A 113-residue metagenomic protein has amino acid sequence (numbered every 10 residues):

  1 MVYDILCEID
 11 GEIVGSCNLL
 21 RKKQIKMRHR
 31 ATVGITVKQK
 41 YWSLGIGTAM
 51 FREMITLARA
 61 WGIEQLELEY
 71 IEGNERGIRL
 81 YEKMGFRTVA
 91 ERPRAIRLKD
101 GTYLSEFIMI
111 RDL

Functional and structural regions predicted by a protein language model:
M1-K40, F51-R52, D112-L113: Acetyl-CoA-dependent GNAT
G47, F51, N74-G77, R94-K99: Short glycine/proline-centered loop/turn elements that form peptide/ligand docking sites
A49, E53, L57, R79-K83: Structural preference for long, well-ordered alpha-helical segments within the folded cores of structured domains
F51, A58-E69: Conserved GNAT acetyl-CoA-binding A-motif
E67-Y70, E82, R87-T102: Conserved catalytic-core motifs of GNAT/GCN5-like acyltransferases
Y103-L113: Terminal substrate-recognition subdomain of acyl/acetyltransferases
